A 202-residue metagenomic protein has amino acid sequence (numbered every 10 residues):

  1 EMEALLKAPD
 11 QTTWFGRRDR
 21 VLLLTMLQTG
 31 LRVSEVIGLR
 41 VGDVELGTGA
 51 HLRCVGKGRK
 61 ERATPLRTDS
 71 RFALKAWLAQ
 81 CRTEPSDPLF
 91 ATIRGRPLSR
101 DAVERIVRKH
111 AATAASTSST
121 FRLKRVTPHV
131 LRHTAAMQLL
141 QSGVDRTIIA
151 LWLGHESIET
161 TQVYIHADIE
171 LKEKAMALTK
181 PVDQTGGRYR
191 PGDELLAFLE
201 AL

Functional and structural regions predicted by a protein language model:
E1-L202: Conserved catalytic core of the tyrosine transesterase superfamily
